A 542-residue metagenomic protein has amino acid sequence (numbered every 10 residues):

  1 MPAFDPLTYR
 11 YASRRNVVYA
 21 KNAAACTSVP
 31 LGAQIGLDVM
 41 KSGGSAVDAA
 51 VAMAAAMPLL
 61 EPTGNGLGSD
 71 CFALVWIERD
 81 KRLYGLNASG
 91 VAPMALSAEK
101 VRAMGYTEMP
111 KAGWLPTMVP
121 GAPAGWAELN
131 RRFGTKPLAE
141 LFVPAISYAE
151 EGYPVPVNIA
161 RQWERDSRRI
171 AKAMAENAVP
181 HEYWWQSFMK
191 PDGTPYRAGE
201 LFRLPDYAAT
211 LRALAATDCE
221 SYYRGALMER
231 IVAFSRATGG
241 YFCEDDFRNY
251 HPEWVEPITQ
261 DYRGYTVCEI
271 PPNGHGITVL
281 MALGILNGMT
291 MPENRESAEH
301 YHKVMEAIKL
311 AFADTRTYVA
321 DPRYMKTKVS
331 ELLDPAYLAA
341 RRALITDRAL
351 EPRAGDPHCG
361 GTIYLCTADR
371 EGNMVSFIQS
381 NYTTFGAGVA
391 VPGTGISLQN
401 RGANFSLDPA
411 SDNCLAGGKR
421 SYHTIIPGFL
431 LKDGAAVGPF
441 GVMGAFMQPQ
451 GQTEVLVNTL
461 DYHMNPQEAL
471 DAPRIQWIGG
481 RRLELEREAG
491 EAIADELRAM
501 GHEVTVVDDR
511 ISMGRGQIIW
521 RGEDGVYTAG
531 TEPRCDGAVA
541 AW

Functional and structural regions predicted by a protein language model:
M1-D38, A46-R224, M228-G274, L333 (+2 more regions): Noncatalytic scaffold domains of N-terminal-nucleophile
P2-D5, M291-N381, G393-T394, R401 (+1 more regions): Internal maturation/activation junctions in enzymes
L59-G85, Y241-C243, N373-G438, Y462 (+1 more regions): Active-site rim segments in enzyme catalytic domains, especially the processed small/beta chain of N-terminal
N65, D70-I77, I363-A368, P427-F429 (+2 more regions): Short beta-strand scaffold segments in enzyme catalytic cores
W254, C359-T362, H423-I425: Short, small/polar residue-rich loop motifs at catalytic or cofactor-binding pockets
C268-G276, T362-C366, I378-V389, V442-Q448: Glycine-rich phosphate/pyrophosphate-binding beta-alpha loops
E371, K419, Q452, D461-I511: Extended C-terminal subregions enriched in glycine
